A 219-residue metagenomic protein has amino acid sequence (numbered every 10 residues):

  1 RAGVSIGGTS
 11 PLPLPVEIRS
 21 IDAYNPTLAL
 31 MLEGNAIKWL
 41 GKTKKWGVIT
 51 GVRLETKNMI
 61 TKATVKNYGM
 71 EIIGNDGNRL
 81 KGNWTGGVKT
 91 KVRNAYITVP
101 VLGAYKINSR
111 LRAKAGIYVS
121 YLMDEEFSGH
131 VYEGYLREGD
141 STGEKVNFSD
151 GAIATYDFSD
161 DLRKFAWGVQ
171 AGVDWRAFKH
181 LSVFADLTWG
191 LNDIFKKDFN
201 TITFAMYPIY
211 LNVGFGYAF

Functional and structural regions predicted by a protein language model:
A2-I6, T50-T56, A115-Y121, A185-W189 (+1 more regions): Transmembrane beta-barrel strands of outer-membrane/channel proteins
G8-T27, K57-A95, L122-A166, N192-Y210: Extracellular/periplasm-exposed beta-strand and loop segments of Gram-negative cell-envelope proteins, dominated by
M31-I37, P100-L102, G172, G214-G216: Outer-membrane beta-barrel architecture
K38-K42, Y105-S109, A177-K179, F219: Outer-membrane beta-barrel strand-turn architecture
K44-V48, R110-A113, K179-A185: Repeated loop/turn-to-beta-strand initiation elements of outer-membrane beta-barrel proteins
K91-K106, L162-G168, G172-D174, V183: Outer-membrane beta-barrel transmembrane strands
D174-R176, H180-N192: A hydrophobic membrane-anchoring alpha-helix module
W175-H180, Y207-F219: Outer-membrane beta-barrel "beta-signal"
